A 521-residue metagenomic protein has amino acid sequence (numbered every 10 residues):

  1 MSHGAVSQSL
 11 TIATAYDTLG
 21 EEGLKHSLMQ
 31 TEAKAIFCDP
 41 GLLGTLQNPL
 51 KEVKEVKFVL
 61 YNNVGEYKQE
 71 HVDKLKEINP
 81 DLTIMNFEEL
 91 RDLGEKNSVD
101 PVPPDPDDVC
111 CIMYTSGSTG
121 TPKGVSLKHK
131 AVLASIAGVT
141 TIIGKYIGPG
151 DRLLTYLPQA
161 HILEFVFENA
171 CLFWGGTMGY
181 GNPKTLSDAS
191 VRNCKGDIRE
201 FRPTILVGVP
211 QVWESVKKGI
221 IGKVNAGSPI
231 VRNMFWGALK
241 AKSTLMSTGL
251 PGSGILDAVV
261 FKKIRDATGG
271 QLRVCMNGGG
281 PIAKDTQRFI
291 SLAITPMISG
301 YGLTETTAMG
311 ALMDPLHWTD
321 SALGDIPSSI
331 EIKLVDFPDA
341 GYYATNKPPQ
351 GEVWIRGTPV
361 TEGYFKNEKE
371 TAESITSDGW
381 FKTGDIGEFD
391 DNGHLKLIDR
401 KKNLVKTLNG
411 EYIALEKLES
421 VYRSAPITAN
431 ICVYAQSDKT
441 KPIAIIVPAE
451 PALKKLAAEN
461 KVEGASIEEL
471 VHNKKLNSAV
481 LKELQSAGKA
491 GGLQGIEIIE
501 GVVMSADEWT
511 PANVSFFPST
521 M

Functional and structural regions predicted by a protein language model:
M1-A13, D17-E21, M29-A35, D151-R152 (+2 more regions): A short helix-loop-beta submotif of the ANL/AMP-binding
S7-E89, L481-Q485: Structural core segment of the AMP-binding/adenylate-forming
T83-M85, R91-Y114, T121, Y146-R152: Conserved pre-ATP/AMP-binding loop-to-beta segment of ANL
C110-I136: Conserved AMP-binding A3 loop
L133-R152, Q159-A258, Q271: Conserved AMP-binding/adenylation subdomain of ANL enzymes
A340-K347, E352-T407: Conserved ATP-binding/catalytic segment of the ANL
P359-T361, H394-R423, A452-K474, G495 (+2 more regions): Adenylate-forming
N430-C432, L481-M521: Conserved C-terminal "lid"/linker of ANL adenylate-forming enzymes
